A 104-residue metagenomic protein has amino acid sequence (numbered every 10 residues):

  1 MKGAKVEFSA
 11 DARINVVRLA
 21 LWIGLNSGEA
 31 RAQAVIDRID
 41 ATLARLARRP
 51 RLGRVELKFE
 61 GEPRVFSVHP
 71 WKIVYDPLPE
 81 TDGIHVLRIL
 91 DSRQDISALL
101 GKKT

Functional and structural regions predicted by a protein language model:
M1-I36: Arg/Lys-rich, positively charged N-terminal/basic patches that mediate binding to nucleic acids
E29, R49-L52: A general structural signal for well-ordered secondary-structure junctions
A32-Q33, R54-E56, A98: Short, hydrophobic secondary-structure boundary micro-motifs
D40, R51-G83: Basic/aromatic recognition patch in beta-strand/loop cores that engages polyanionic ligands
A44-R48: Short proline/glycine- and basic residue-enriched helix-capping loop/turn segments at helix->loop/beta transitions
W71, D76-T104: Enriched for short, Lys/Arg-rich terminal
